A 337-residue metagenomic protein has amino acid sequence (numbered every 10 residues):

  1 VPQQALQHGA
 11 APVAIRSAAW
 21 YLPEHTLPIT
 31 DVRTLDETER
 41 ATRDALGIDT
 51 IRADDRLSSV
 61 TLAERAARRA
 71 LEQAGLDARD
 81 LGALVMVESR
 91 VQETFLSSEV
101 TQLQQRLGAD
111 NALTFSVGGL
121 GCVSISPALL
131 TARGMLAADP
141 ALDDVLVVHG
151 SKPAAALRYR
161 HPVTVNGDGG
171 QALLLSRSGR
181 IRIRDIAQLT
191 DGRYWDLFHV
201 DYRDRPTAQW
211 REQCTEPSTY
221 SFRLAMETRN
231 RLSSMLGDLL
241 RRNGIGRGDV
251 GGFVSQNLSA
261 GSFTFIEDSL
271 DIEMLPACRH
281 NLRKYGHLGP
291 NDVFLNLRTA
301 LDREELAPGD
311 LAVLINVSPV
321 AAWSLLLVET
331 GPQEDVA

Functional and structural regions predicted by a protein language model:
V1-L57, Y159-M226, S234, E329-A337: Condensing-enzyme catalytic core mediating Claisen C-C bond formation in acyl metabolism
A5-H8, A109, A137-P140, V163-G167 (+1 more regions): Solvent-exposed alpha-helices and their adjacent loops that cap or buttress functional pockets in soluble metabolic
I15, S59-L120, R242-F263, S269: Conserved beta-ketoacyl condensing-enzyme motif
R16, V87, G118, V145-S151 (+2 more regions): Short beta-strand segments
T38, S59-A74, E227-N243, L295-A300: Short, well-ordered amphipathic alpha-helical segments that serve as non-catalytic structural scaffolds within diverse
I48-D55, T114-G118, L157-R160, R279-G286: A short glycine/serine-rich beta->alpha loop
E64, V91-Q92, D110, G119-A137 (+2 more regions): Claisen-condensing/thiolase-fold acyl-transfer catalytic domains that form or cleave C-C bonds in fatty acid
A137-G170: Flexible, glycine-rich active-site loops centered on histidine and acidic residues that chelate a metal or position
